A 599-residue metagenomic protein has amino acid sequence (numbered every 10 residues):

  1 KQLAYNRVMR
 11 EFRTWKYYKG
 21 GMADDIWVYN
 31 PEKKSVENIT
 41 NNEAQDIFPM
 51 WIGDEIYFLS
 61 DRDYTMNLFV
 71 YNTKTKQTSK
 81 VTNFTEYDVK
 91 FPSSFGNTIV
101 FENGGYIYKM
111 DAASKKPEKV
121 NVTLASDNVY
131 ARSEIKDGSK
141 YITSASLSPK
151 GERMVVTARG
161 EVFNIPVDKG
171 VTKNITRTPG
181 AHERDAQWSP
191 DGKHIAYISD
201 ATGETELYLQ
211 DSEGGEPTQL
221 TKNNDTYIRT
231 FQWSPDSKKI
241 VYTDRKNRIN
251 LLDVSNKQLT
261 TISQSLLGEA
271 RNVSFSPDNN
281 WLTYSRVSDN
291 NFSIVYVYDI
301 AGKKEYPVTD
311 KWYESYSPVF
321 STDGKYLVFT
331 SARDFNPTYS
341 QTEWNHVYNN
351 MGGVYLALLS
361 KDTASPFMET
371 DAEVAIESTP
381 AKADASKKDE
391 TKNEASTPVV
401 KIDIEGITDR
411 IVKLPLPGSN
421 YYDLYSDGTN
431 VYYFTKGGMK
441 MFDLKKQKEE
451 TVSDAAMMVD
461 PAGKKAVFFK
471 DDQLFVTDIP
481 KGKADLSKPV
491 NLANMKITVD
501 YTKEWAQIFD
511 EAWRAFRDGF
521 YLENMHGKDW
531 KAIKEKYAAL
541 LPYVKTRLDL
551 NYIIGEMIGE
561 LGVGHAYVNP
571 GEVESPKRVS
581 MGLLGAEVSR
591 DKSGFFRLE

Functional and structural regions predicted by a protein language model:
K1-L3, F48-E55, F91-N97, A145-E152 (+6 more regions): Blade-terminus and WD-like Trp-Asp/Gly-His loop motifs, strongest in beta-propeller folds
K1-W27, P31-I47, Y57-F69, T75 (+19 more regions): A flexible loop/linker signature enriched in serine peptidases of the S9 family
R13-K16, F91-G96, G105-Y106, E269-N272 (+5 more regions): Short beta-alpha junctions and helix-cap segments that line functional grooves
K33-E37, T75-S79, S114-E118, K169-K173 (+6 more regions): Beta-strand initiation motifs
S79-S93, Y306-S317, P415-Y422, E450-V459: Conserved blade-ending motifs and adjacent loop-strand segments that build the rim/top face of beta-propeller domains
S126-I142, V400-P417: A short helix->beta-strand "capping" segment at the edge of beta-propeller domains
Y141-G160, P415-K436: Beta-strand-rich domains and repeat architectures in extracellular enzymes and scaffolds, especially beta-propellers
P217-K222, S237, G438-E599: Flexible, low-complexity junctional segments that flank or bridge functional domains
